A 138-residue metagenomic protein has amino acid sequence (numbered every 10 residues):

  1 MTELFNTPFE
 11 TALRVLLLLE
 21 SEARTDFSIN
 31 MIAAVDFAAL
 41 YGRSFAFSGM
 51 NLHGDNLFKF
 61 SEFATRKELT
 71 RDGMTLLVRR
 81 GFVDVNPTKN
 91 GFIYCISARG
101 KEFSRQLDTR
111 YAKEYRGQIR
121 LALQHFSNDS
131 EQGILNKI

Functional and structural regions predicted by a protein language model:
M1-G54: Short, amphipathic alpha-helical interface elements at domain boundaries that mediate macromolecular binding
M1-T11, A23, L69-D72, E114-Q118 (+1 more regions): Eukaryotic partner-binding/assembly regions in large regulatory complexes
G42-A46, G81-D84, L107: Amphipathic alpha-helical interaction segments
S61-F63: Accessory DNA-binding and partner-docking regions appended to nucleic-acid-acting proteins, especially the terminal
K67, G73, S97-R99: Alpha-helical ligand/cofactor-binding cores
R71-G81: Basic amphipathic alpha-helical segments that dock to polyanions
V85-T109: Accessory beta->alpha helical hairpin/"wing" motif in late/C-terminal subdomains of nucleic-acid enzymes
D108-I138: Exposed, interaction-prone assembly regions rather than primary DNA-binding/catalytic cores
